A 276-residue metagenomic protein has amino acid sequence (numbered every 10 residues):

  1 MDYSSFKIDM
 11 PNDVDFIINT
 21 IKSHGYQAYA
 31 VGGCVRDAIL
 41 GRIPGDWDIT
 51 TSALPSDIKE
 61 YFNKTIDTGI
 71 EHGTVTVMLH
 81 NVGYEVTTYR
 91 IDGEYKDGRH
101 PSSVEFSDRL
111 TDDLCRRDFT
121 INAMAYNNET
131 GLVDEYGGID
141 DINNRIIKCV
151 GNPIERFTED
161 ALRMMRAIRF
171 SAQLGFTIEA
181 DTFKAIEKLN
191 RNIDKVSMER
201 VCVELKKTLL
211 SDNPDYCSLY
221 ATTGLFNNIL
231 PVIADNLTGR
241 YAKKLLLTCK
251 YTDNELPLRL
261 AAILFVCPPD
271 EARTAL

Functional and structural regions predicted by a protein language model:
M1-L276: Catalytic cores of the polymerase beta-like nucleotidyltransferase superfamily and closely associated nucleotide
